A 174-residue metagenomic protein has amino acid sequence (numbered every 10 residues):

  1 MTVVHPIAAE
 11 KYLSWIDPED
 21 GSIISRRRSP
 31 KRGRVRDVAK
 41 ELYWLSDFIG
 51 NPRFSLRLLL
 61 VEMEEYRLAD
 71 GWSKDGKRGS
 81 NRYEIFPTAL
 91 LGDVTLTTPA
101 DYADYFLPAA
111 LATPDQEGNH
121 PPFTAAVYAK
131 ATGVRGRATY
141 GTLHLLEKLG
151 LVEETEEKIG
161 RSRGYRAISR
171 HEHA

Functional and structural regions predicted by a protein language model:
M1-V4: Conserved catalytic cores of phosphodiester-cleaving nucleases, focusing on short active-site segments
E10-W15: Switch/connector loops and helix/strand junctions flanking conserved nucleotide-binding motifs in nucleotide-processing
S25-D101: Long, low-complexity, charged/polar intrinsically disordered regions in eukaryotic proteins
T97-G118: Positively charged, polyanion-binding regions of nucleic-acid-associated proteins
T113-T132: Short acidic, hydrophobic short linear motifs in intrinsically disordered regions
G133-K148: Short amphipathic alpha-helical interaction segments
E147-K158: A short, conserved structural fragment
E157-A174: Short, cationic-aromatic polyanion-contact patches
